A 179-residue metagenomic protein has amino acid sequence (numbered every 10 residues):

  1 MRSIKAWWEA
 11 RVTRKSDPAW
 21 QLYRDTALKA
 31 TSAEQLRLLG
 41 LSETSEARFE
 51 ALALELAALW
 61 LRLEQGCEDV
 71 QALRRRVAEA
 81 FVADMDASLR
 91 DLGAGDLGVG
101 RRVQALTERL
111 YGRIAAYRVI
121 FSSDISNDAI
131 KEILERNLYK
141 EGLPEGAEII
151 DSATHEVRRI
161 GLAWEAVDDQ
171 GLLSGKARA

Functional and structural regions predicted by a protein language model:
M1-A179: Surface/interface-facing alpha-helical segments and adjacent flexible terminal/loop regions used for partner/assembly
